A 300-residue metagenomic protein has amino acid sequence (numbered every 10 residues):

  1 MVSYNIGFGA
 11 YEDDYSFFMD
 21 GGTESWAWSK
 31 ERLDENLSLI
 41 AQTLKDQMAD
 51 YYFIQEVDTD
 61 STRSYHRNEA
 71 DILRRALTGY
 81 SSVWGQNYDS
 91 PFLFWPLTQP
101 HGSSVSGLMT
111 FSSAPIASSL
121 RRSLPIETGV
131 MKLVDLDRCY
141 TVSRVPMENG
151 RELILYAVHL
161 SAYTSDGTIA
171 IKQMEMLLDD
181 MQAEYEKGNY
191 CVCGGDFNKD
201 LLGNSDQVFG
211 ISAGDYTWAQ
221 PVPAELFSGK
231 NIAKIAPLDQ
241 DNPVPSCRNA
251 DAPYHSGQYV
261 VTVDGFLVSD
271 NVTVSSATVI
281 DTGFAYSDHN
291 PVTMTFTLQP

Functional and structural regions predicted by a protein language model:
M1-A76, W84-V105, P300: N-terminal, active-site-proximal structural segment of metallo-dependent hydrolase catalytic domains
M1-I6, N36-H66, F111, S143 (+4 more regions): Active-site beta-strand/loop signature of hydrolases that rely on acidic residues for catalysis
I6-G9, D58-S61, N87-P91, I116-A117 (+5 more regions): Solvent-exposed loop/turn segments at secondary-structure junctions within structured extracellular/periplasmic domains
T23-S29, V57-T59, L124-L133, H159-T168: Surface-exposed cleft-lining segments at the edges of enzyme active sites
R75-T78, G102-S119, G257-T273, T297: Conserved beta strand-loop-helix elements of the APE1-like EEP
D89-L153: A well-ordered secondary-structure block
V105-L108, L136-V142, V260-G265, D288-T293: Short hydrophobic/aromatic beta-strand or adjacent loop that forms the aromatic wall/cage of a ligand/substrate-binding
T164-D270: Metal-dependent phosphoesterases centered on the DNase I-like endonuclease/exonuclease/phosphatase
